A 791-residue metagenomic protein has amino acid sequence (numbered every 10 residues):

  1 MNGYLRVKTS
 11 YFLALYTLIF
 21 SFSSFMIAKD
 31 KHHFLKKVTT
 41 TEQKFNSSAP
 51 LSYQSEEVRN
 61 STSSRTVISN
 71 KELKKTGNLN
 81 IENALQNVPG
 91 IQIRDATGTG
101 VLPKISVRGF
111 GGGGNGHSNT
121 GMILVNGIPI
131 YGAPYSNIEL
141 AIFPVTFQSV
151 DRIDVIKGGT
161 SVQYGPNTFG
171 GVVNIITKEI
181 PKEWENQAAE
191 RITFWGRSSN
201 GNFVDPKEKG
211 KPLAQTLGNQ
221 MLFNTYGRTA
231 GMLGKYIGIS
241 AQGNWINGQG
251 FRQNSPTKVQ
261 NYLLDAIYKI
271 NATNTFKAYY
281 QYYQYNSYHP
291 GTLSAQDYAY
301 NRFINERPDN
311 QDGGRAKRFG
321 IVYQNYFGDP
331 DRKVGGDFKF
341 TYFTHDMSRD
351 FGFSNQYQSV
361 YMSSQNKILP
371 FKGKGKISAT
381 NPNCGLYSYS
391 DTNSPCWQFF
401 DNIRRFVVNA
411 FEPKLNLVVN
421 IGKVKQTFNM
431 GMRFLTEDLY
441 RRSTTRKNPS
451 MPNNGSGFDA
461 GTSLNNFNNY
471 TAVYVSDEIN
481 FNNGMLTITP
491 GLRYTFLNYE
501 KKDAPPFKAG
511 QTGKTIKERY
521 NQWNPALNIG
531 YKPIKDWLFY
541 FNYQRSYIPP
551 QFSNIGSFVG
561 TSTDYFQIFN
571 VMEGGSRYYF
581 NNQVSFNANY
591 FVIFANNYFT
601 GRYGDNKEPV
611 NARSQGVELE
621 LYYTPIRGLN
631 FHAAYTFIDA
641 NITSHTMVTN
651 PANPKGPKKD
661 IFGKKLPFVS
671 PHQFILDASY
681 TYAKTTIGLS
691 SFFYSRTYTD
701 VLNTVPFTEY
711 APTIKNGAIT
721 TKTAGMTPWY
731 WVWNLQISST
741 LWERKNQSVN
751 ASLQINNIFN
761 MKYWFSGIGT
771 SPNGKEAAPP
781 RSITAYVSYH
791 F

Functional and structural regions predicted by a protein language model:
K29, A230-M232, K269, D477 (+4 more regions): Conserved C-terminal beta-signal and adjacent last beta-strands/turns of outer-membrane beta-barrel proteins
P50, T62-R65, E82-P129: Extracytoplasmic beta-strand/coil segments of soluble accessory domains associated with Gram-negative outer-membrane
I128-K157: Short acidic/polar hinge/loop motifs at secondary-structure boundaries that mediate gating or recognition
A214-P290, Q311-Y326: Transmembrane beta-barrel wall of Gram-negative outer-membrane proteins
K269, T275-F276, D312-A504, N587 (+1 more regions): Face-selective signature of the C-terminal outer-membrane beta-barrel domain
N271, F406, K425-N429, R433-L435 (+4 more regions): Structural signature of Gram-negative outer-membrane beta-barrels, strongest in the C-terminal barrel of TonB-dependent
Q324, D331, G335-Q356, K532 (+2 more regions): Membrane-embedded beta-barrel scaffold of Gram-negative outer-membrane proteins
N416, F481-I488, L497, F591-F594 (+2 more regions): Gram-negative outer-membrane beta-barrel transporters
